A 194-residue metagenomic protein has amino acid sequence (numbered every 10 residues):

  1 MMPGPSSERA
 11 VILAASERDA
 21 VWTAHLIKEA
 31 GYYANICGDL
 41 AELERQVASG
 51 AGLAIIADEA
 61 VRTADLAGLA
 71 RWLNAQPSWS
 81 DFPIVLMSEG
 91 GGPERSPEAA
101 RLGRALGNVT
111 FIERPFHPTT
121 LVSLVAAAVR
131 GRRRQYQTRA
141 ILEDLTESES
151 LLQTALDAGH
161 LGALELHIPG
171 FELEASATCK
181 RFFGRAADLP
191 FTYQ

Functional and structural regions predicted by a protein language model:
M2-A10, A14-E143: N-terminal membrane insertion elements
G4-P5, I141-L173, R181: PAS/LOV and related PAS-like sensory modules
A24, Q153, A177: Short glycine-/small-residue-rich flexible loop motifs, especially phosphate/cofactor-binding loops
L106-G107, F111, G159, T178-K180 (+1 more regions): Residue-level signal for pocket-adjacent positions within structured domains
E172-Q194: PAS and related sensory helical modules
